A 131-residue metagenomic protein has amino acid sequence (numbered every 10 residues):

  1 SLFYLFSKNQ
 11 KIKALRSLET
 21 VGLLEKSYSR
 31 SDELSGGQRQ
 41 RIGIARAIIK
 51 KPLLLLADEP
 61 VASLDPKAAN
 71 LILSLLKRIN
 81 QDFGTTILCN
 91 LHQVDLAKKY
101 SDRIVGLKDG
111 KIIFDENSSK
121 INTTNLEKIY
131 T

Functional and structural regions predicted by a protein language model:
S29, K50: Conserved signature/switch motifs of ABC ATPase nucleotide-binding domains
R30-L34, Q38: Conserved ABC ATPase signature
L55-D58: Catalytic Walker B motif of ABC-type/P-loop ATPase nucleotide-binding domains
P66-A68: Helix N-cap at the start of a conserved alpha-helix in ABC-type nucleotide-binding domains
N70-D82: Helical segment within the ABC ATPase nucleotide-binding domain
L91-H92: H-loop/switch region of ABC-family ATPase nucleotide-binding domains
